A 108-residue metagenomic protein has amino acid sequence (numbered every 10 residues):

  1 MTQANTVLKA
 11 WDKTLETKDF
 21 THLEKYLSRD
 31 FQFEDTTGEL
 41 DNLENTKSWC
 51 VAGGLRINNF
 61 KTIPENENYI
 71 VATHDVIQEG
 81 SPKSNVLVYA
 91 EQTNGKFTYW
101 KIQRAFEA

Functional and structural regions predicted by a protein language model:
T2-A4: Generic helix N-cap/helix-start motif at coil->alpha-helix transitions
L8-K13: Amphipathic alpha-helical repeat scaffolds
T14-L15, C50: Hydrophobic residues in alpha-helical segments
L15-K18, T37: Conserved short acidic donor-positioning loop in nucleotide-sugar-dependent glycosyltransferases
T17-D30: Short, well-ordered alpha-helical segments enriched in acidic and aromatic residues
E34, L40, E44-A108: A beta-strand edge to alpha-helix "cap/lid" segment located at domain peripheries
